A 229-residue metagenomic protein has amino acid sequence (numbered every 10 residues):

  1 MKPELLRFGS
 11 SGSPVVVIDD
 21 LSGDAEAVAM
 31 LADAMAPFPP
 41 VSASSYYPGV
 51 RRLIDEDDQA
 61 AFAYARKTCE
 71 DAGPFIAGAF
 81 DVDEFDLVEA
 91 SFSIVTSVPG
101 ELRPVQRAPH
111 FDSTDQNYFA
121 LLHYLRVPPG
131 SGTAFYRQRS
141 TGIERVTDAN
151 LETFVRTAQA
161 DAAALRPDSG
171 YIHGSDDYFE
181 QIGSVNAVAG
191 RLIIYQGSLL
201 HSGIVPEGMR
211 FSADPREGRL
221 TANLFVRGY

Functional and structural regions predicted by a protein language model:
M1-I194, S198-Y229: Fe(II)/2-oxoglutarate oxygenase catalytic core
